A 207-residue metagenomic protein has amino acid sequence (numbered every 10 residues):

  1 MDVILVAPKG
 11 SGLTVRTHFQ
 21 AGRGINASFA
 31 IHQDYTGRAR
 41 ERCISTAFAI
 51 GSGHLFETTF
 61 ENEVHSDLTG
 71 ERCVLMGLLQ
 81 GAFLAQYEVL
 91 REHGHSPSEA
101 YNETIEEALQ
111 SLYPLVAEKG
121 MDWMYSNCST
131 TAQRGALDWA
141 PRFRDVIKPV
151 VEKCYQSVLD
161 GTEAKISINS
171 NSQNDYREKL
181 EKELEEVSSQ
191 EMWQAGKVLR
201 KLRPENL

Functional and structural regions predicted by a protein language model:
M1-R72: Rossmann-fold dinucleotide-binding core
N26, A30, E41, F48 (+1 more regions): NAD(P)-dependent Rossmann-like dehydrogenase/reductase catalytic/cofactor-binding core
I31-R38, L78-A82, W139-A140: A broadly tuned preference for mixed-charge, low-complexity surface segments
H65-L68, L75, L79-F83, S96-A100: A contiguous, surface-oriented mixed alpha/beta subdomain in the mid-to-C-terminal portion of proteins that forms
E71-V74, M121: RNase H-like (RuvC/DEDD) metal-dependent nuclease/polynucleotide-processing core
